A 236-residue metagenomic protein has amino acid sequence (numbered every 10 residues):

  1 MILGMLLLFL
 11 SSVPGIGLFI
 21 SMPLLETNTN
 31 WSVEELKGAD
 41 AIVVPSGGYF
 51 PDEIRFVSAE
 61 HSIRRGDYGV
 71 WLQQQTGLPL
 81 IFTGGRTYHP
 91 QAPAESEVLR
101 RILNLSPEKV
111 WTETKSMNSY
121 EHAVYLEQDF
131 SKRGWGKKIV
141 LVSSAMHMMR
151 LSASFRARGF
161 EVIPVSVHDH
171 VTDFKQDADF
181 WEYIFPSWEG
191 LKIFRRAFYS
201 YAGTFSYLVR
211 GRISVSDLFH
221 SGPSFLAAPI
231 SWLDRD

Functional and structural regions predicted by a protein language model:
M1-V33, D217-F225, S231-D236: N-terminal membrane-anchoring alpha-helices
L10-F185, G190-F194: A structural signal for short, hydrophobic/glycine-enriched beta-strand patches
F19, P23-L24, F194-D217: A transmembrane-helix-recognition feature enriched in membrane-embedded lipid enzymes and envelope glyco-/phospholipid
G77, N104, A228, D234-R235: Short, flexible coil/linker elements and helix-boundary hinge sites characteristic of intrinsically disordered
